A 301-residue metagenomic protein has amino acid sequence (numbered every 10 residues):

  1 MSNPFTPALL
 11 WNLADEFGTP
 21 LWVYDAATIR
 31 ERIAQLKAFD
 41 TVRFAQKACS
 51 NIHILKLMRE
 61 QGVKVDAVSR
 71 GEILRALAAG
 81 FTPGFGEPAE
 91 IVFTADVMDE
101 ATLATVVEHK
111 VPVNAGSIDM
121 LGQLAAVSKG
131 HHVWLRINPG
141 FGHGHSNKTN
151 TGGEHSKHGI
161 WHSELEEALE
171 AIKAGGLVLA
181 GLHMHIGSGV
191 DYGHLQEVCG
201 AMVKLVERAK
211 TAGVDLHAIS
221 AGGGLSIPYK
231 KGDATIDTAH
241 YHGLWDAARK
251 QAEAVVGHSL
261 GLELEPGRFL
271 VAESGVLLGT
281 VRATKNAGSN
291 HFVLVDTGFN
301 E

Functional and structural regions predicted by a protein language model:
M1-H131, E170, A174-V178, T211: A charged N-terminal "starter" segment
G18, G84-E90, A104-P112, N147-I160 (+2 more regions): Glycine-rich tight-turn/loop motif centered on a GG-T
A27-T28, A45-N51, V68-G71, D96-M98 (+6 more regions): Active-site beta-loop-alpha junctions enriched in small/polar residues
T41-R43, G62-V65, P88-V92, K110-P112 (+6 more regions): Structural preference for beta-strand elements that scaffold enzyme active sites
A76, W161-L177, M202-L216, A248-R249: Structured alpha-helical segments in the cores of large, soluble enzyme domains
P112-Q123, E154-E164, S188-A201, I236 (+2 more regions): Active-site glycine- and acidic-residue-rich loops that bind and position anionic ligands or nucleotide-like cofactors
H131-E164: Flexible glycine-/small-residue-enriched beta->alpha junction loops that bind anionic phosphate/pyrophosphate groups
Y192-E301: C-terminal active-site-proximal or functional interface alpha/beta core segments in diverse enzymes
